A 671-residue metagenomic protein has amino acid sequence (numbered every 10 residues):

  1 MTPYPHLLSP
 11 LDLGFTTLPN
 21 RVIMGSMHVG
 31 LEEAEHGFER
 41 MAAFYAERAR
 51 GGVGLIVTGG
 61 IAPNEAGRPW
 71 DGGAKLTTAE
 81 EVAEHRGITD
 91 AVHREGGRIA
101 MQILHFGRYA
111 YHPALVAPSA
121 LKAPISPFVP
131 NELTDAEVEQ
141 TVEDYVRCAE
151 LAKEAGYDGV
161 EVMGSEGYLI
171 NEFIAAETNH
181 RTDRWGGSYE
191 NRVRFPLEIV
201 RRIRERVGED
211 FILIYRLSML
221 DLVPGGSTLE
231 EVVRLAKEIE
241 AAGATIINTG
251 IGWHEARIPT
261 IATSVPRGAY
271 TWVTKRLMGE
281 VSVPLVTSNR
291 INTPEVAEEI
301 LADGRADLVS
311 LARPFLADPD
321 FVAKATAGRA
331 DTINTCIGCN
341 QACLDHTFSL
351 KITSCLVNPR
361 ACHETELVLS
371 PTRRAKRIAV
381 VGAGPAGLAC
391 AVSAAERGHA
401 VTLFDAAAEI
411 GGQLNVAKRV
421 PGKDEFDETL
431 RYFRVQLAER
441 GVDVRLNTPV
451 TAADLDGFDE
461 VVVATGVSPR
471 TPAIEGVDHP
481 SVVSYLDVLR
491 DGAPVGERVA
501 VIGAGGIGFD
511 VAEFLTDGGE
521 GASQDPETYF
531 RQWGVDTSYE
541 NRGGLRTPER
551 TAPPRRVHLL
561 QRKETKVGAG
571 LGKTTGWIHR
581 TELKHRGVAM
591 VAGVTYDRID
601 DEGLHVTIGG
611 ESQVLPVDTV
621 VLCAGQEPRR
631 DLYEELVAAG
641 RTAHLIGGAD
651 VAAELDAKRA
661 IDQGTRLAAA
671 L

Functional and structural regions predicted by a protein language model:
M1-V381, P385, C390-E396, A400-V401 (+2 more regions): Flavin-dependent oxidoreductase catalytic cores
T2-L11, R360-E364, G441-T448, H479-D487 (+1 more regions): Short gly/ser/thr-rich secondary-structure transition/capping motifs
N64, Y215, G250-E255, D405-V420 (+3 more regions): Short connector loops at secondary-structure junctions
I247, L277, I300, A312 (+8 more regions): Hydrophobic, well-ordered secondary-structure elements that form the walls of internal hydrophobic environments
R257-T263, P284, D307-L308, L414-G422 (+1 more regions): Short beta-alpha connecting loops at secondary-structure transitions that line or flank enzyme active sites
R305, L437-D443, D478-S481, P553-R555 (+2 more regions): A short helix-to-beta-strand connector/capping loop
K376-A406, I410, R445-A453, G457 (+5 more regions): Rossmann-like dinucleotide/flavin-binding elements
G412-F458, G568-V594: N-terminal Rossmann-like dinucleotide/flavin-binding domain of flavoprotein oxidoreductases that bind FAD/FMN
